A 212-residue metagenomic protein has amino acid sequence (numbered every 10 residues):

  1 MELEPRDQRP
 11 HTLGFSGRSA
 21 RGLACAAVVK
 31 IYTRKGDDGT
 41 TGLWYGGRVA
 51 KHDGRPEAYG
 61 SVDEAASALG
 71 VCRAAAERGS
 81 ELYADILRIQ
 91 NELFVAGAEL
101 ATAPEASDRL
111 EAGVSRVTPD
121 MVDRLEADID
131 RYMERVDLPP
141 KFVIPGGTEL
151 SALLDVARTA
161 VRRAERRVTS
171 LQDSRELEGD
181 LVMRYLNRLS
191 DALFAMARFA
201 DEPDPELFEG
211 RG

Functional and structural regions predicted by a protein language model:
F15, G22-G212: Phosphate/pyrophosphate-binding loop motifs in nucleotide- or prenyl diphosphate-using proteins
